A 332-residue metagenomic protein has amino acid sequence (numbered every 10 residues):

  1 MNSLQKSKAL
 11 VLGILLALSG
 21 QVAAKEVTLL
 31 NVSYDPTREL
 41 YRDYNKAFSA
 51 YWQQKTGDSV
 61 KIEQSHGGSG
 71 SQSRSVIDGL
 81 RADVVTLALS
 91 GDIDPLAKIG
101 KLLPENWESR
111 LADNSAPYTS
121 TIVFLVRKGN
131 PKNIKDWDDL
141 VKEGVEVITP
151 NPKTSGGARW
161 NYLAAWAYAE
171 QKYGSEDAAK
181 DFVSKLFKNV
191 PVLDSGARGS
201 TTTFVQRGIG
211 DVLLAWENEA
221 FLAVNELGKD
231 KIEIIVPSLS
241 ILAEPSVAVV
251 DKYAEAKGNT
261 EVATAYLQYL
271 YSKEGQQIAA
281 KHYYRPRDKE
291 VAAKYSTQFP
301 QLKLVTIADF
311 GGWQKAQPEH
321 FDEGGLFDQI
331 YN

Functional and structural regions predicted by a protein language model:
M1-V11: Bacterial N-terminal signal peptides that target proteins for export
S19-Q21: N-terminal signal peptide c-region/cleavage motif recognized by signal peptidases
K25-T154, S296, Y331: N-terminal segment of the mature folded domain
V32-Y34, V126-K128, E146-K172, L186-V190 (+1 more regions): Short beta-strand->loop
I122-N130, E244-E261, I278-H282: A bilobed periplasmic-binding-protein/Venus flytrap-type ligand-binding module shared by bacterial periplasmic
G129-K135, T154, A167-S175, Y253-E261: Short helix-loop capping/hinge motifs at secondary-structure junctions, enriched in acidic/polar residues
K172-S238: Ligand-binding pocket segment of bilobal, Venus flytrap-like solute-binding proteins
A254-N332: Extracellular/periplasmic juxtamembrane helices and adjacent flexible linkers that interface with membrane partners
